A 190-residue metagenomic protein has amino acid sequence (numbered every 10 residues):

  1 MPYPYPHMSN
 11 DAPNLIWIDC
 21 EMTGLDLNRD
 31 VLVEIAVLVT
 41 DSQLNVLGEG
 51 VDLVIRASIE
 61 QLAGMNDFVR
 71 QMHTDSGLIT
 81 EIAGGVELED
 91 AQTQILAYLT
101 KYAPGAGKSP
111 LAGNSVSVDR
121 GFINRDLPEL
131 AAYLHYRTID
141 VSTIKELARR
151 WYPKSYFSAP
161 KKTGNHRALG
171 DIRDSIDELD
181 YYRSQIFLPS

Functional and structural regions predicted by a protein language model:
P2-I18, T23-L111, P160: Conserved non-catalytic scaffold segment of RNase H-like nuclease domains
P2-Y5, D119, A148-W151: Short, motif-level signal for alpha-helix interfacial/capping segments enriched in acidic residues and aromatics/proline
L27-R29, E49, F122, A148 (+1 more regions): Short, function-defining helix-loop hinge/capping sites that tune catalysis or transport
V31-V33, R125-P128: Short, glycine/charged-enriched secondary-structure capping and boundary segments
A57-E60, D67-V69, H73, V141-D177: Active-site-proximal helix-loop-helix substrate-binding element of RNase H-like nuclease domains
E81, Q94-A97, K101, G121 (+4 more regions): Residue-level signal for well-ordered alpha-helical scaffold segments within enzymatic catalytic domains
A106-V116, R120-F122, D126-L127, K154-S190: Acidic, Mg2+-coordinating catalytic module of metal-dependent nucleases/exonucleases that use a two-metal-ion mechanism
L127-T138: A short alpha->loop->secondary-structure connector
